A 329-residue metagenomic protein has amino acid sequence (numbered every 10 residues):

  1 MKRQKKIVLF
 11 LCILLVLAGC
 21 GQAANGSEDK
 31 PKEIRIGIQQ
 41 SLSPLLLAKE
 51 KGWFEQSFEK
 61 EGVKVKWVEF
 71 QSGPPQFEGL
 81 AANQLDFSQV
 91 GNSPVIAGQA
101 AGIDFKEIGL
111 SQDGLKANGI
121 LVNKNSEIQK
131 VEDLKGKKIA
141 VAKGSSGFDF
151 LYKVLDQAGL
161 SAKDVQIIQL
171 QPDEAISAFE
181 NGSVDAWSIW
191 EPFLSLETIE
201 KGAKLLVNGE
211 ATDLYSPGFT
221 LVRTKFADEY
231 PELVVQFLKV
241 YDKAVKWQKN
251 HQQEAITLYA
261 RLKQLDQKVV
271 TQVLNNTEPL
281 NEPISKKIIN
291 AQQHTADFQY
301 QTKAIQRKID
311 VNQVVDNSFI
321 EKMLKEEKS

Functional and structural regions predicted by a protein language model:
M1-E33, L324-S329: Short, low-complexity disordered leader/linker segments with a strong preference for bacterial N-terminal type II
E28-P31, N123-K138, D228-E232: Flexible hinge/capping segments at coil-to-helix
K30-P31, S57-E69, Q84-D86, Q157-Q169 (+2 more regions): A local structural motif
P31-E50, G73, A142-G144: Extracytoplasmic "Venus flytrap"
L45-A48, V68-F105, K116-Q129, D149 (+2 more regions): Pocket-flanking alpha-helical
S93-P94, Q166-I168, P172-R261: Pocket-lining segment of extracytoplasmic ligand-binding domains
D228-Q306: Secondary-structure end/capping motifs
D297-S329: Conserved C-terminal helix/tail region of periplasmic/extracytoplasmic solute-binding proteins
